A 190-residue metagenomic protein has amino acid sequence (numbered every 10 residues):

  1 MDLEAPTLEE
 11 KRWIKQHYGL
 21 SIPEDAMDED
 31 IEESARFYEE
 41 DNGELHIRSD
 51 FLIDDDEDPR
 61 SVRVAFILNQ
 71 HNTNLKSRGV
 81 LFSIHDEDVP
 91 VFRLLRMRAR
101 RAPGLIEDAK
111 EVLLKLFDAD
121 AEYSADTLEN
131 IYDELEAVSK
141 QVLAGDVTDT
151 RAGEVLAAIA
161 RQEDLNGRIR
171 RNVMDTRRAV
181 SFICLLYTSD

Functional and structural regions predicted by a protein language model:
M1-L185: Peripheral, non-transmembrane regulatory/ligand-interaction domains of membrane transport proteins
Y187-D190: Conserved small/polar residues in nucleotide/adenosyl-binding loops
